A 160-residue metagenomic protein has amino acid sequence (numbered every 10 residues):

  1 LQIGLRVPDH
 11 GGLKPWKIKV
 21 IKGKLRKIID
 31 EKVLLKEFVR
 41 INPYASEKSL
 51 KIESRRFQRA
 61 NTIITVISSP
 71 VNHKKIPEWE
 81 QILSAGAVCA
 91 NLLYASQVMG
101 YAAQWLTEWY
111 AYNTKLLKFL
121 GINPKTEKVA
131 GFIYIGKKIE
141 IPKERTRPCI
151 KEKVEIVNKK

Functional and structural regions predicted by a protein language model:
L1-R59, K160: N-terminal amphipathic, basic helical "cap/leader" segment at the start of enzyme domains
G4, I64, P70-K118: Small-aliphatic-rich amphipathic alpha-helix that forms the alpha element of a beta-alpha
H10, Q97-V98, K125: Arginine/glycine-rich "motif VI" loop of SF2 helicases in the C-terminal RecA-like domain
L34-A45, K75-W79, K115, F119-L120: Short, surface-exposed loop/helix-turn segments at secondary-structure junctions that function as lids/hinges flanking
N61-I64, G131: Structural motif
V66-I67, Y134: Short beta-strand segments
L116-A130: Short, electropositive alpha-helical surface patch
V129-K160: C-terminal helix-cap and adjacent tail motif
